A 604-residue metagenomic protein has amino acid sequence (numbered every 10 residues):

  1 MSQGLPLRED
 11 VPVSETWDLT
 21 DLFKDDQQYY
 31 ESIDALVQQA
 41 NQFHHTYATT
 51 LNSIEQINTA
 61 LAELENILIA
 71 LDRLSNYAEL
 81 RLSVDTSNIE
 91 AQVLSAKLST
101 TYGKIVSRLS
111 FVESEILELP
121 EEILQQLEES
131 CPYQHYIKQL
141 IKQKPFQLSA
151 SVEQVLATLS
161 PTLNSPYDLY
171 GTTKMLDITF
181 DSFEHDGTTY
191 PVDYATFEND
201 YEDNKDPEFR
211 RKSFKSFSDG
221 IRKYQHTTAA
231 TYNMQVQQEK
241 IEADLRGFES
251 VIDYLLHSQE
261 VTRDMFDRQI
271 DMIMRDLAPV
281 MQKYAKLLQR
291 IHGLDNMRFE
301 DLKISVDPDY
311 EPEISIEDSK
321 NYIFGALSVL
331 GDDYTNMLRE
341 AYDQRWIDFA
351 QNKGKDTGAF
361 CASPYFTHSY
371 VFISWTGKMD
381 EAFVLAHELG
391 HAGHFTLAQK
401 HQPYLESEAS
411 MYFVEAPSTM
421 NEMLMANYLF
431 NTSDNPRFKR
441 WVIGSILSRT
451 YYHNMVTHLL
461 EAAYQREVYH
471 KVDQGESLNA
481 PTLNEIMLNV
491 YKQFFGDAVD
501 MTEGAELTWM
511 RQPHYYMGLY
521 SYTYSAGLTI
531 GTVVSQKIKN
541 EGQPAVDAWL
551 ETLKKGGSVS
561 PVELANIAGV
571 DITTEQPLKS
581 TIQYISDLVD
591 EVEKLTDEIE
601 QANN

Functional and structural regions predicted by a protein language model:
M1-P308, K320, L595-N604: A well-structured
D10-V13, K24, V112, I116-L117 (+11 more regions): C-terminal, non-catalytic "cap/extension" segments appended to globular domains
G247, T376-T396, S418, M423 (+1 more regions): Active-site recognition of the HExxH zinc-binding catalytic motif
K286, R290-V329, T335, W346 (+5 more regions): Long, K/E/R/D-enriched contiguous segments that form extended
D309-I314, I347-T367: Catalytic zinc-binding patch centered on the HExxH motif and its immediate surroundings that defines zinc-dependent
E311-I316, F366-A386: Short pre-active-site segment immediately N-terminal to the catalytic Zn-binding motif
G325, V329-N336, A362, H391 (+3 more regions): Conserved helix-loop functional segments at active or binding sites
A409-F438, L447-R449, H453, G527: Post-HExxH zinc-binding segment in Zn-dependent metallohydrolases
